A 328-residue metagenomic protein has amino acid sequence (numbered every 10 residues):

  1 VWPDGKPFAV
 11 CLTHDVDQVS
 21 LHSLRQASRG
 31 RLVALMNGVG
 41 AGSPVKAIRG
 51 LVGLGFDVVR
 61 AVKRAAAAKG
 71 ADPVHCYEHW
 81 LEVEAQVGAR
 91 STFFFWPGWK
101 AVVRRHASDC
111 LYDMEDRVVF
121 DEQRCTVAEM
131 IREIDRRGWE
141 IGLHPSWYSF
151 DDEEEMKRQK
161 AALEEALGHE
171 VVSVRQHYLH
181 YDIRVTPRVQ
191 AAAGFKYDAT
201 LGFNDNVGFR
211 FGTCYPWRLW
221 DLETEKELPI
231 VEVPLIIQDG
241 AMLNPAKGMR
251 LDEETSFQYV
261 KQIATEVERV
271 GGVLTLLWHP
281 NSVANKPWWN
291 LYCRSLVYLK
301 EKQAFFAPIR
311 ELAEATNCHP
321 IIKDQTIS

Functional and structural regions predicted by a protein language model:
V1-D4, C11-A41, F56-D57, W80-V83 (+3 more regions): Active-site-adjacent pocket scaffolds in enzyme catalytic domains
V1-W2, R136, F257-S328: C-terminal domain-boundary segment and adjacent tail
A9-T13, V19-H22, R29, V33-W147 (+3 more regions): Short, well-structured secondary-structure segments
P73, D151-D152, S256: Phosphate/oxyanion-binding active-site loops and adjacent basic polyanion-contact surfaces
Y77-E82, V127-R132, M156-A161, P187 (+2 more regions): Generic structural signal for well-ordered alpha-helices, preferentially at hydrophobic/aromatic core positions
D116-I134, I141-P145, D151-R158, A162-E165 (+1 more regions): Extended hydrophobic/aromatic segments used for targeting, binding, or gating
W147-F150, V174-H180, P280-A284: Conserved short loop/turn motifs at secondary-structure junctions
D152-R158, I183-V189, F209-C214, N285-R294 (+1 more regions): Histidine/acidic-residue-rich catalytic or RNA/ligand-binding cores of hydrolases and nuclease-related proteins
